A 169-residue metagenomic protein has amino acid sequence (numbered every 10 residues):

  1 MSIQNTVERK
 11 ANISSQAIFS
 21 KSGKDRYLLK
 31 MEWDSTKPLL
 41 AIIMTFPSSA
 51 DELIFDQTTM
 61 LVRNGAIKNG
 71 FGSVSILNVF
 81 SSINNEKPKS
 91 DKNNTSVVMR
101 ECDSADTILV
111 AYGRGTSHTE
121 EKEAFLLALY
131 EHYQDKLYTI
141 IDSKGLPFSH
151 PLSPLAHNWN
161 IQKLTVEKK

Functional and structural regions predicted by a protein language model:
M1-D56, T165, K169: Active-site and ligand/interface coordination hotspots across diverse enzymes and nucleic-acid-associated assemblies
L29-E32, N64, V97-R100: Short, flexible, glycine/charge-rich loop motifs used to bind or transfer phosphoryl groups or to couple energy/partner
L39, G72-S73, T107, K136: Residues at the starts of beta-strands that form the adenosine-phosphate
I42-F46, L77-S81, A111-G113: Short loop/turn segments at strand-loop or loop-helix junctions that form parts of catalytic or ligand-binding pockets
I54-T59, E123-F125: "Short basic amphipathic alpha-helical interaction patches in structured regions
T59-I67: Short catalytic helix/loop segments, enriched in acidic residues and glycine and frequently bearing histidine
F71-K87: Short connector loops at secondary-structure junctions
N84, P88-K169: Glycine/proline-rich loop-helix segments at beta-alpha junctions forming the active-site rim of enzyme cores
